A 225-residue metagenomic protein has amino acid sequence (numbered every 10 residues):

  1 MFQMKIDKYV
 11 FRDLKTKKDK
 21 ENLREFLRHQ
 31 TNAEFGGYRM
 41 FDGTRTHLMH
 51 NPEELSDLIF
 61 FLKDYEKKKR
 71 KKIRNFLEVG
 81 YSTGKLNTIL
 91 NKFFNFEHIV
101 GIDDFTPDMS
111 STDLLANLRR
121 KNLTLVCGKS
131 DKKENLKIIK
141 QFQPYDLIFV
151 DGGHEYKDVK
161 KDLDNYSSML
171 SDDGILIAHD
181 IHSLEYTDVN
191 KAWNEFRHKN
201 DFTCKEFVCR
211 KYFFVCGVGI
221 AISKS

Functional and structural regions predicted by a protein language model:
M1-F149, G153-S225: A short alpha-helical cap/connector motif
